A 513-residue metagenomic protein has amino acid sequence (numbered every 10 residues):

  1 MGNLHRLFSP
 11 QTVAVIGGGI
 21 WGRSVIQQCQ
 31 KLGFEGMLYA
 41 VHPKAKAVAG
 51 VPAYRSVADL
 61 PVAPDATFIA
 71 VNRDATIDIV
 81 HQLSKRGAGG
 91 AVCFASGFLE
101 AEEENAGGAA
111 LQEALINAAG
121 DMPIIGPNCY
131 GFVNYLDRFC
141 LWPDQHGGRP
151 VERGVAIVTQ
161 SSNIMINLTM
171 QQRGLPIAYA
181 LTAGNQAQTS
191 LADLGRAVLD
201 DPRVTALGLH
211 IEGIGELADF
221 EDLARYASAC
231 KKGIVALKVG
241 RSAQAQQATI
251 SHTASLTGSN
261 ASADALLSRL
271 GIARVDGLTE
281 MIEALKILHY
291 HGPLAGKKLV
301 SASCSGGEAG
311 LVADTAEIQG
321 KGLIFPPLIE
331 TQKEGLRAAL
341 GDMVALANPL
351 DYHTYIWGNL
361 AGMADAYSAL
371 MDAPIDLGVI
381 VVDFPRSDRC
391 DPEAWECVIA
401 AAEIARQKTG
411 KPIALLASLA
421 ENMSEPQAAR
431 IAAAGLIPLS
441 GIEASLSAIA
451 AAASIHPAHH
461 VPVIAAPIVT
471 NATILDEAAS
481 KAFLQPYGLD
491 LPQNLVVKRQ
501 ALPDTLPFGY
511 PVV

Functional and structural regions predicted by a protein language model:
M1-V513: Catalytic-core regions of core metabolic enzymes, especially those transforming organic acids/acyl-group intermediates
